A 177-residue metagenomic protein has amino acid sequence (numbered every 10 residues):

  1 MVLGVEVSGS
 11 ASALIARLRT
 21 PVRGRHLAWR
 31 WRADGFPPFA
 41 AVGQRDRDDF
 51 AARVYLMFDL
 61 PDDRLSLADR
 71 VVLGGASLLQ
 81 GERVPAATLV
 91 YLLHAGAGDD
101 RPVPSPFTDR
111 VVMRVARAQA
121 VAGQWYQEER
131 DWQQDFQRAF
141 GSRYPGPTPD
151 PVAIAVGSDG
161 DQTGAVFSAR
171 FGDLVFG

Functional and structural regions predicted by a protein language model:
M1-A13: Short carbohydrate-recognition loop motifs
A13-T20, L78-Q80, M113-A120: Beta-strand-rich interaction surfaces with strong enrichment in secreted/lumenal proteins
R17-L27, Q119-A122, P147-T148: Extracellular/lumenal carbohydrate-interaction signature centered on repeated Trp-anchored short motifs
G24-D34, V152-S158: A short beta-strand element within beta-rich, extracytoplasmic domains of secreted/secretory-pathway proteins
R30-F36, D59-P61, Q133: Solvent-exposed strand-to-loop "edge" motifs in beta-rich extracellular domains
D49-F107: Extracellular/luminal beta-rich ligand-recognition and adhesion surfaces characterized by aromatic-Gly/Pro-enriched
A52-V54, D109, A118, A122-S168: Extracellular beta-strand ligand-recognition surfaces/modules
V54-L56, S168-G177: Exposed low-complexity, polar/acidic, P/S/T/G-rich flexible segments that act as propeptides, protease-susceptible
